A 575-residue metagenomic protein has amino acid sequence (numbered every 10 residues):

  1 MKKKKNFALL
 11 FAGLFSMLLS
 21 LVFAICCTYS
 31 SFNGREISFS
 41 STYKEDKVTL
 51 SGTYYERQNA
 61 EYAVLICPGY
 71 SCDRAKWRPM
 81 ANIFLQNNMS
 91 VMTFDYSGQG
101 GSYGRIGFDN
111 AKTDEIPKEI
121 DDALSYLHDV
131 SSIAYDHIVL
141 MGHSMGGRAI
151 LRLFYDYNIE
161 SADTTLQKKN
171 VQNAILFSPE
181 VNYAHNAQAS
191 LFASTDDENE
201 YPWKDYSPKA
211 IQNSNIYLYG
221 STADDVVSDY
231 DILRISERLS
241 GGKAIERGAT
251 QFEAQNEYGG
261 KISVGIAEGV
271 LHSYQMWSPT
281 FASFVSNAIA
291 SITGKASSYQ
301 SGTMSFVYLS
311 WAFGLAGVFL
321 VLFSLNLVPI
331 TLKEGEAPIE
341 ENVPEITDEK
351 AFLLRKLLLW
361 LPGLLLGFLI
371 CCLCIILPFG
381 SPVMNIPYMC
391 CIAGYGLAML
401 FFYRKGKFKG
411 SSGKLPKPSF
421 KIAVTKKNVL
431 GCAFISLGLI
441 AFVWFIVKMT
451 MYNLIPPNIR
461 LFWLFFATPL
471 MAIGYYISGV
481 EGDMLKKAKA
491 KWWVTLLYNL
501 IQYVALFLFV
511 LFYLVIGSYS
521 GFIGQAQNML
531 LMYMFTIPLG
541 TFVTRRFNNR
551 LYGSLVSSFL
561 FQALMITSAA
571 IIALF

Functional and structural regions predicted by a protein language model:
M1-N6, E345-F352, I422-A423: Short, Lys/Arg-rich N-terminal segment immediately upstream of the first membrane anchor
K3-Y43: An N-terminal hydrophobic leader/cap segment in hydrolases
K4-F15, L309-F319, L464, L530 (+1 more regions): Alpha-helical transmembrane segments
F15, L309, F313-L322, G438 (+3 more regions): Lipid-exposed faces of alpha-helical membrane segments in multi-pass integral membrane proteins
S20-C27, L322-L327, F368-C372: Alpha-helical transmembrane segments of multi-pass membrane proteins
Y29-G302: Soluble extramembrane regions of membrane proteins in the secretory/endomembrane system
K295-F323, L327-L357: Cytosolic-side membrane-insertion boundary helix
L358-F575: Alpha-helical transmembrane segments of integral membrane proteins
